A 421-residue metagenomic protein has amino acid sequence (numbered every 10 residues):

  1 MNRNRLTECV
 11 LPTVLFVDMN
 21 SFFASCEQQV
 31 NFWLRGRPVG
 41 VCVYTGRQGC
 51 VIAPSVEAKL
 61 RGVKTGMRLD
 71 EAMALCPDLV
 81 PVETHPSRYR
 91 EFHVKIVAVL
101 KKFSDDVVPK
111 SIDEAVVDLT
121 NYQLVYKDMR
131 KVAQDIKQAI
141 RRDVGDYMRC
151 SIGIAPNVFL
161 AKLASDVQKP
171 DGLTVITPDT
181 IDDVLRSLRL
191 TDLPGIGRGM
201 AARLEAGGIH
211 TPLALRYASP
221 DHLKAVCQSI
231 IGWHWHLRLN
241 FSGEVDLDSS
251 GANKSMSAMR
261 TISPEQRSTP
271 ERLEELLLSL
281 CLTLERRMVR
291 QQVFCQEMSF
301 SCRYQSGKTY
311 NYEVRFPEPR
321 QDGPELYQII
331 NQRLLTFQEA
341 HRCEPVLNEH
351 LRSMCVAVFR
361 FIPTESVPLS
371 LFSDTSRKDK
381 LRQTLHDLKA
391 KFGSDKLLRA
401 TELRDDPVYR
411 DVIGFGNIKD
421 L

Functional and structural regions predicted by a protein language model:
M1-N240, L247, R286, P368 (+1 more regions): Gly/Gly-Pro- and Ser/Thr-rich, intrinsically disordered tail segments characteristic of DNA damage-repair and tolerance
T7, F16, E205-N348: DNA-contacting surface of Y-family translesion DNA polymerases
F22, T45-Q48, Q305-T309, F361-T364: Short, charged/polar surface micro-motifs in flexible loops or helix N-caps
P81, K308-E313, E365-P368: Short small-residue beta-strand/loop micro-motif enriched in glycine and branched aliphatics
C150-I154, C295-S299, M354: A short glycine-rich, hydrophobically flanked beta-strand micro-motif that places a catalytic Asp/Glu for divalent metal
F300, V356, G393: Hydrophobic, well-ordered secondary-structure elements that form the walls of internal hydrophobic environments
Q321, E325-A390: C-terminal hydrophobic structural anchor segments that stabilize assembly/packing rather than catalytic chemistry
